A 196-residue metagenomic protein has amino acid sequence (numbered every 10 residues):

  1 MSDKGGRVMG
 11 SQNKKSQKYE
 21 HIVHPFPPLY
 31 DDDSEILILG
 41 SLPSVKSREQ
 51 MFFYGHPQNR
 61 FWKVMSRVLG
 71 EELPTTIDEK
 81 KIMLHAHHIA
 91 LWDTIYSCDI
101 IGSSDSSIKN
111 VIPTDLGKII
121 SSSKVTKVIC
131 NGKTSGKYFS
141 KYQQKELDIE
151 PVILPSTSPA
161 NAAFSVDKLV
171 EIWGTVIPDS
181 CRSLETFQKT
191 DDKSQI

Functional and structural regions predicted by a protein language model:
S2-E35, P57, S104-G117, S140-I196: C-terminal capping/extension of enzyme domains
E35-S41: Short, hydrophobic/glycine-enriched beta-strand segments
S41, T94-Y96, S156: Short loop/turn segments at strand-loop or loop-helix junctions that form parts of catalytic or ligand-binding pockets
V45-R48, D99-G102, G136-F139, P159-A163: Short catalytic/ligand-binding loop motif for oxyanion handling, primarily in non-cytosolic enzymes, centered on
K46-S107: Short, surface-exposed acidic-centric catalytic microdomains
A86-T134: Internal catalytic-core helix/loop-beta-alpha segment that presents or stabilizes conserved functional determinants
